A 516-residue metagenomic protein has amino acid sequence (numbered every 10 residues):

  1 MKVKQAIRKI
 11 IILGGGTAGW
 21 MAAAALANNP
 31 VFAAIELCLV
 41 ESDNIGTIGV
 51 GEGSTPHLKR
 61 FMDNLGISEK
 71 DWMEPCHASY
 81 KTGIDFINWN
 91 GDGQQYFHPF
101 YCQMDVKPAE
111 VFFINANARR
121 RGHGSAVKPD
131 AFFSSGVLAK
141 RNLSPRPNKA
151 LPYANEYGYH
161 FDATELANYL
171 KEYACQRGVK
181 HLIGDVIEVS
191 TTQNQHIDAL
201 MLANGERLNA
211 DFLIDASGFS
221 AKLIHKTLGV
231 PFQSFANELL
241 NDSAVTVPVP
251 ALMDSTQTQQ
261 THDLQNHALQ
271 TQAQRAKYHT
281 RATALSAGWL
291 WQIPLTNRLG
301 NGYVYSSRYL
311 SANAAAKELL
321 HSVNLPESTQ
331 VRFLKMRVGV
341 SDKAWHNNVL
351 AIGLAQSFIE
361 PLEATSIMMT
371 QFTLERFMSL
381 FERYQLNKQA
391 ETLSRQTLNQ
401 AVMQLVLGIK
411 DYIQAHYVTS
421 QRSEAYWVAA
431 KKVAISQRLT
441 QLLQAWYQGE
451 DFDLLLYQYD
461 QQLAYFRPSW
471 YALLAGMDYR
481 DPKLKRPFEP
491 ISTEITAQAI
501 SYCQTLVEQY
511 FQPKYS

Functional and structural regions predicted by a protein language model:
R8-I35: N-terminal Rossmann-like FAD-binding beta1-loop-alpha1 element of flavoenzymes
A27-V50: Glycine-rich FAD pyrophosphate-binding loop
G46-L138: Dinucleotide-binding Rossmann-like beta1-alpha1 core, especially the glycine-rich loop that anchors the ADP
Y80, S379-S516: Long, low-complexity C-terminal extensions of enzymes
Y153-Y173, H181-I183, K222, S307-L310: Short beta-strand to alpha-helix junction loop
L182-I197: A conserved short coil-to-beta-strand element within the FAD-binding core of flavoproteins
G229-Q257, H267-Q274: Central beta-strand plus flanking loop segment that forms part of the substrate or channel wall within the catalytic
T283-M336, S357-M368: Conserved FAD/dinucleotide-binding core of flavoprotein oxidoreductases
